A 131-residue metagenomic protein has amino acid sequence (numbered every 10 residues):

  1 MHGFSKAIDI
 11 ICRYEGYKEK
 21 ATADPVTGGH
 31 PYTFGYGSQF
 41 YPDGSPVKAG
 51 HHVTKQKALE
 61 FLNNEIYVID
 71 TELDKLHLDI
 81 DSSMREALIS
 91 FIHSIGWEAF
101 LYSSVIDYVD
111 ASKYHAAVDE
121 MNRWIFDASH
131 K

Functional and structural regions predicted by a protein language model:
M1-G29, S38-V47, V53-T71, L78 (+1 more regions): Long, amphipathic alpha-helical surface segments
G28-P31, R85: A structure-centric signal for secondary-structure junctions around beta-strands
H77-M84: Structural motif
A87-S90: Amphipathic alpha-helical interaction segments
I92-W97: Short alpha-helix boundary/capping elements
